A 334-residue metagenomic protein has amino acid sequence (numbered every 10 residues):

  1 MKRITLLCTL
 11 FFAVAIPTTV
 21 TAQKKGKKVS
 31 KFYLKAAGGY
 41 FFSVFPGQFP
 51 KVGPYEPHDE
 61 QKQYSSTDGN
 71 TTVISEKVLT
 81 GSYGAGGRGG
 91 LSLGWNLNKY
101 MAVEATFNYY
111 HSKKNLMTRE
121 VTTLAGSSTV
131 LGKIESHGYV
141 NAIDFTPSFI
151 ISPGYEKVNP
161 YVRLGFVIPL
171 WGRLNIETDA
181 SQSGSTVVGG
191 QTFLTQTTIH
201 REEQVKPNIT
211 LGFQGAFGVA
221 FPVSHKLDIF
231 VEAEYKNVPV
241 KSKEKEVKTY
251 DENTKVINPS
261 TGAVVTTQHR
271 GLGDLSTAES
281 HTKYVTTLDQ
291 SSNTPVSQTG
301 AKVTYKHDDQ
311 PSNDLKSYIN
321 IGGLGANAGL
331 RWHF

Functional and structural regions predicted by a protein language model:
M1-K28, L330-F334: Bacterial Sec-dependent N-terminal signal peptides
V20-P50, P54-Y55, K157, S291-N293 (+1 more regions): Outer-membrane beta-barrel biogenesis signature
Y33, G90, D144-S148, Q214-A216 (+1 more regions): Membrane-embedded beta-strand positions in outer-membrane beta-barrel channels/transporters
Y33, Y318-F334: Outer-membrane beta-barrel "beta-signal"
A36-F42, A105-H111, V162-L170, V219 (+1 more regions): Transmembrane beta-barrel strands of outer-membrane/channel proteins
V44-G84, Y110-I143, P169-T210, K241-I321: Extracellular/periplasm-exposed beta-strand and loop segments of Gram-negative cell-envelope proteins, dominated by
W95, F107, F149-P153, I168 (+2 more regions): Residue-level signature of outer-membrane beta-barrel architecture
Y100-V103, K157-V158, K226-I229: Repeated loop/turn-to-beta-strand initiation elements of outer-membrane beta-barrel proteins
